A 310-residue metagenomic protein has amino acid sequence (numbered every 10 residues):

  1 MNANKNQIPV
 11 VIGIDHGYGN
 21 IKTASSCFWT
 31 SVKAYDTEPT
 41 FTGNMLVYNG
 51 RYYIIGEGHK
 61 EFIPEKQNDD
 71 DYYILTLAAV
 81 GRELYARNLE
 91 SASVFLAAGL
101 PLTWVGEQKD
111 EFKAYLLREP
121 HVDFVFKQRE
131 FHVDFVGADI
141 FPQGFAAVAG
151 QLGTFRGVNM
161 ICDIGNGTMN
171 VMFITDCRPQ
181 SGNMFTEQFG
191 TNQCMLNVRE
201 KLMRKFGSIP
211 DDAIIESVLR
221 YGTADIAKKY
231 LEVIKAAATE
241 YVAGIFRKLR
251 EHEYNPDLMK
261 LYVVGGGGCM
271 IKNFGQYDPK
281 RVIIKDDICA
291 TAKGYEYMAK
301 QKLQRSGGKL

Functional and structural regions predicted by a protein language model:
M1-I161, R178-Q193, K205, D212-L310: Nucleotide/phosphate-binding catalytic cleft detector across ATP-hydrolyzing and phosphate-transferring enzymes
T23, V171-F173: Conserved blade-register residue in beta-propeller folds
I164-N170: Ser/Thr-glycine-rich phosphate-binding loops at phosphate-binding pockets of nucleotides, nucleotide cofactors
K201: A contiguous pocket-lining binding segment that forms or flanks enzyme active sites
